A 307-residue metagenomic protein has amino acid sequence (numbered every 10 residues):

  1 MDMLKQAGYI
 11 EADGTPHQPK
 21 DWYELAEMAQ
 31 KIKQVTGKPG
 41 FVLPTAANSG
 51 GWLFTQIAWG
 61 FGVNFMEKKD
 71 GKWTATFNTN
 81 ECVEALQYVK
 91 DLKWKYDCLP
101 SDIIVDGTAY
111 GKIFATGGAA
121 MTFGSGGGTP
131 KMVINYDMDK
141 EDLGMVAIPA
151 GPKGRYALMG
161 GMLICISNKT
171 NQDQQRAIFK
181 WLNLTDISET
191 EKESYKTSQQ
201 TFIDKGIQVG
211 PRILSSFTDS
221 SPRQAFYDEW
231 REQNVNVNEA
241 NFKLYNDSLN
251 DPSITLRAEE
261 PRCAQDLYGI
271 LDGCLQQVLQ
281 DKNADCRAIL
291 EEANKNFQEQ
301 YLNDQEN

Functional and structural regions predicted by a protein language model:
M1-G14, A26, L43-G71, L86-V89 (+2 more regions): Periplasmic solute-binding protein
M3-A12, V35, W94-Y96, D139 (+1 more regions): Short helix-loop capping/hinge motifs at secondary-structure junctions, enriched in acidic/polar residues
G14-Q18, V63-E84, N135-D137, A147-Y156: Short, solvent-exposed loop/beta-turn-alpha elements that line the ligand-binding surface or hinge of extracytoplasmic
P19-E24, S101-T116: Short helix-initiation/N-cap motifs at beta->coil->alpha
E24-K31, G71-I103, I148: Glycine-centered hinge/linker elements that transmit conformational signals in sensory and ligand-binding systems
Q34-A46, S188-T197, E299-N307: Bilobed periplasmic-binding protein-like "clamshell/Venus-flytrap" ligand-binding domains
G37-P39, T116-S125, E141: Alpha-to-beta junction loops
G128-D139, K153-L158, I164-G269: C-terminal lobe and pocket-closing loops of periplasmic/extracytoplasmic Venus-flytrap solute-binding proteins
